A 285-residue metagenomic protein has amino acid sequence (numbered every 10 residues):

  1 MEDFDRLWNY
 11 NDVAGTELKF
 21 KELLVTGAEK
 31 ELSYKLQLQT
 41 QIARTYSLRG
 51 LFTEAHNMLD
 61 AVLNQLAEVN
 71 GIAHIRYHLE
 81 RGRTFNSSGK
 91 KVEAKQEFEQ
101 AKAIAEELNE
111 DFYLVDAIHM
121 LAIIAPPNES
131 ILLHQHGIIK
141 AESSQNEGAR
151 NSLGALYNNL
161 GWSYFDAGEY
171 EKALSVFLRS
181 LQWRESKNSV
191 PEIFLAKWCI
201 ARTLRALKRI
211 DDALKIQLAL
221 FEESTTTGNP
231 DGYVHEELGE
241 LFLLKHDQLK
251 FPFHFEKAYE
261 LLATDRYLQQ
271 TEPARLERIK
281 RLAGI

Functional and structural regions predicted by a protein language model:
M1-E29, S33-T40: N-terminal leader/linker segments that initiate helical-solenoid repeat arrays
E2-N9, Q39-G50, A73-G89, Y113-P127 (+4 more regions): Tandem amphipathic alpha-helical repeat scaffolds
L24-V25, D60-A67, E99-E110, H136-N146 (+3 more regions): Amphipathic alpha-helical segments of tetratricopeptide repeats
G154-D166, Y170-G228: Eukaryotic tandem repeat interaction scaffolds
L249-R266: TPR/TPR-like (Sel1-like) alpha-helical repeat modules
